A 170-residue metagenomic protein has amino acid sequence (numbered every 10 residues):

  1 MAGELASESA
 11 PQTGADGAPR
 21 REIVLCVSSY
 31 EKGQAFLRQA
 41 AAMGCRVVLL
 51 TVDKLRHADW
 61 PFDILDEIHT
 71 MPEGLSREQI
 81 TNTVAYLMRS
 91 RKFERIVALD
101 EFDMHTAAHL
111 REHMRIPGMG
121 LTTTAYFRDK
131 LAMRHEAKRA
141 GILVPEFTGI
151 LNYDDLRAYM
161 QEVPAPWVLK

Functional and structural regions predicted by a protein language model:
M1-T123, R128, A132, D154: ATP-binding N-terminal substructure of ATP-dependent carboxylate-amine bond-forming enzymes
D129-K170: Active-site nucleotide/adenylate-binding loops and adjacent lid/helix of ATP-dependent enzymes
